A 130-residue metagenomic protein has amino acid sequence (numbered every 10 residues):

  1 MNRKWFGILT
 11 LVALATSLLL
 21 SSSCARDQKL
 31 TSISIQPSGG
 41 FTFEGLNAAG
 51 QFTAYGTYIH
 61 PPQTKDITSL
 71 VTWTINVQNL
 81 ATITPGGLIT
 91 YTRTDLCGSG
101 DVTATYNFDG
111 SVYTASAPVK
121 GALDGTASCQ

Functional and structural regions predicted by a protein language model:
M1-S22: Sec-dependent bacterial lipoprotein signal peptides
C24-Q130: Extracytoplasmic soluble-region selector
